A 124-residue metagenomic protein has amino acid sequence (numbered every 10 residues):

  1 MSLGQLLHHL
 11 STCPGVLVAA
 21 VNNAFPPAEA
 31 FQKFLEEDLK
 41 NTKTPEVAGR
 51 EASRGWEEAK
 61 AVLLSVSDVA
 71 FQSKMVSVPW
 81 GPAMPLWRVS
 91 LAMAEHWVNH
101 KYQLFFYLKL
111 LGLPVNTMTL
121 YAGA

Functional and structural regions predicted by a protein language model:
M1-L35, S77-A124: Short, contiguous alpha-helical
E37-S77, M84-N99: Acidic/histidine-rich alpha-helical segments that form the ligand environment of transition-metal centers
